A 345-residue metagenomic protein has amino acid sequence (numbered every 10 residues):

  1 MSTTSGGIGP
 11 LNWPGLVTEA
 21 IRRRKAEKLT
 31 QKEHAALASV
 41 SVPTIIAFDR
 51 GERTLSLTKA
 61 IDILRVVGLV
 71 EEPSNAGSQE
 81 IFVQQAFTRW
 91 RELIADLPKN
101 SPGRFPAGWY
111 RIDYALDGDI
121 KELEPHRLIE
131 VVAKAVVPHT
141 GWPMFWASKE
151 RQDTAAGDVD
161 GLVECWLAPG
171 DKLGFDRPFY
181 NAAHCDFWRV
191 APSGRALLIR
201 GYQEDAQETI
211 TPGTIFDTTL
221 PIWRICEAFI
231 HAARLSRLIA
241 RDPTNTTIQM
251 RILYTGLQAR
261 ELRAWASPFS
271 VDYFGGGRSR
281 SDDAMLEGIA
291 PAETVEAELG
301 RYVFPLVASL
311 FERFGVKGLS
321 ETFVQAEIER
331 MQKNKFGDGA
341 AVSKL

Functional and structural regions predicted by a protein language model:
M1-A26: A short, Lys/Arg-rich alpha-helix, primarily the initiator
E19, T30, S56-K59: Residues that mark the N-terminal boundary/hinge immediately upstream of a DNA-recognition element
K28-A47: Short alpha-helical DNA-recognition segment
R50: Short, conserved catalytic or interaction motifs in soluble domains
T58-P73: DNA major-groove recognition helix of helix-turn-helix/homeodomain DNA-binding modules
A76-L345: Bergerat-fold GHKL/Histidine-kinase-like ATPase
